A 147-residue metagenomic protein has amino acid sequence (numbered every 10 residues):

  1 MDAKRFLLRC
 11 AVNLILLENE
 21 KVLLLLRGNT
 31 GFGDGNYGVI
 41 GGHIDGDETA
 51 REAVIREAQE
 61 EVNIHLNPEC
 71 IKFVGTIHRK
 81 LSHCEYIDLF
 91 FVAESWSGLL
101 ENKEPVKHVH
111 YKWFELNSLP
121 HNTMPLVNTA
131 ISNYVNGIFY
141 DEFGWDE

Functional and structural regions predicted by a protein language model:
M1-L23, V92: Conserved N-terminal beta-strand and adjoining loop/helix that marks the start of the Nudix/MutT-like hydrolase domain
R9, L17, D34, V39 (+2 more regions): Short connector loops at helix/strand junctions that flank enzyme active sites, especially segments positioning acidic
E18, I77-L100, K112, N133-I138: Active-site-adjacent beta-strand/loop module that shapes the phosphate/pyrophosphate-binding cleft
K21-E60: Conserved Nudix-box catalytic region and its N-terminal flanking loop in Nudix hydrolases and closely related
G31, R79-H83, P105-V106: A short beta-turn/loop motif at secondary-structure boundaries
H65-G75: A short coil-to-beta-strand element that immediately follows conserved catalytic motifs
N102-V135: NUDIX/MutT-family hydrolases
T129-E147: Charged phosphate-binding loop/patch that engages nucleotide di/tri-phosphates or the phosphate backbone of nucleic
